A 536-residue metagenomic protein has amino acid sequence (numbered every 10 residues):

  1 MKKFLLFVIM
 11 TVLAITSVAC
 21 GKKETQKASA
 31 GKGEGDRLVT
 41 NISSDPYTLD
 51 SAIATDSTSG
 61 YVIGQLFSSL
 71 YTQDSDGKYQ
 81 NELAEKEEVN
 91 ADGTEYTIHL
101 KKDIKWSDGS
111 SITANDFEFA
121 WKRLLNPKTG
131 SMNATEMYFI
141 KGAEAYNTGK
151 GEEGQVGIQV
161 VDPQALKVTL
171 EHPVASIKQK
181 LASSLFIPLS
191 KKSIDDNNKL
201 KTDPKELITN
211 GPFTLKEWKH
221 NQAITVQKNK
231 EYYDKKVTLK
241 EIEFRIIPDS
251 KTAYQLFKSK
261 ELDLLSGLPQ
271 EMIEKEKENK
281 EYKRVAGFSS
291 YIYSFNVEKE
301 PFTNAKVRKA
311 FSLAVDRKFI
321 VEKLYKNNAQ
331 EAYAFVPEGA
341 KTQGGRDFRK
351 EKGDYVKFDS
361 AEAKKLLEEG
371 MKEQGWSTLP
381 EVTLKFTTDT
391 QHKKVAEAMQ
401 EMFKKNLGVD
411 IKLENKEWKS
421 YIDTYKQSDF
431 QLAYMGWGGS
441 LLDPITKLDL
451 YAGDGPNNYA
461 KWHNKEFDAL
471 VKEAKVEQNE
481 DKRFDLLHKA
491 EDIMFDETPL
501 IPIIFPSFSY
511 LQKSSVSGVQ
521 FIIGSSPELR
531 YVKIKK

Functional and structural regions predicted by a protein language model:
N41-A91, I208: N-terminal lobe/hinge region of extracytoplasmic solute-binding protein
E85-N133, K167, P301: Aromatic- and charge-enriched surface segment that lines or borders ligand/interaction sites
E88, E118, M132-K191: Surface-exposed binding/hinge segments that line and control ligand-binding clefts or catalytic entry sites
Q164, L170-V237, E241, K251: Gly/Pro-rich hinge or "lid" segments in bacterial periplasmic/extracellular proteins
N229-E274: Ligand-site clamp/hinge motif
A314-G344, Q391-Q400, T424-K536: Detector for C-terminal structural segments
E331-G370, Q391-K393: Structural transition elements
E368-G439, F508: Ligand/substrate-recognition segments at binding pockets and active sites
